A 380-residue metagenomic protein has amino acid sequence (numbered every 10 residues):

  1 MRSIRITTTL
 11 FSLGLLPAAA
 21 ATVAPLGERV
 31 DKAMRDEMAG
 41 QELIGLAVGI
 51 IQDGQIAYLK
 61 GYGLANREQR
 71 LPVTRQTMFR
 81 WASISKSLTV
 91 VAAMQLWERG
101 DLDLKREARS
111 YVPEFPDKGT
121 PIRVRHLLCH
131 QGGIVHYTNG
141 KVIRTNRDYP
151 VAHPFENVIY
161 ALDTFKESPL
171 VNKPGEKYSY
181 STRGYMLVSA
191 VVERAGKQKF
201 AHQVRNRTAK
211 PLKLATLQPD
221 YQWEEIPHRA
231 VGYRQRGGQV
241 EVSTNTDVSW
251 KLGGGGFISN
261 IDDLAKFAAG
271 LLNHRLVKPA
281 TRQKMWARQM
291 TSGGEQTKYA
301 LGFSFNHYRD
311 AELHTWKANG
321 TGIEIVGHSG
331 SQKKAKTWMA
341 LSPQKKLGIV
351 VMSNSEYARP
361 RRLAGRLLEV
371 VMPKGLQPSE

Functional and structural regions predicted by a protein language model:
M1-R5: Positively charged n-region of N-terminal signal peptides that target proteins for export
T7-P17: Bacterial N-terminal signal peptides
A21-K60, E193-Q198, H202-N206, K210 (+2 more regions): Catalytic loop of the DD-peptidase/beta-lactamase superfamily, centered on the K-T-G motif and neighboring
P25, R29, A33, S83 (+13 more regions): Extracytoplasmic/secreted proteins, especially bacterial periplasmic and envelope-associated proteins
A39-A47, E68-H126, L170-G184, L252-G255 (+2 more regions): Short active-site loop at a secondary-structure junction that contains or immediately precedes the catalytic residue(s)
G45, R80-I84, L96-G140, E167 (+3 more regions): Active-site helix/loop module of the DD-peptidase/beta-lactamase fold, centered on the serine-lysine SxxK catalytic
G61, Q76, T138-V142, R147-H228 (+1 more regions): Catalytic-site signature segments of enzymes, centered on catalytic residues
L64, E107-E114, K141-D148, M285-A287: Short linear capping/connector segments at secondary-structure termini
